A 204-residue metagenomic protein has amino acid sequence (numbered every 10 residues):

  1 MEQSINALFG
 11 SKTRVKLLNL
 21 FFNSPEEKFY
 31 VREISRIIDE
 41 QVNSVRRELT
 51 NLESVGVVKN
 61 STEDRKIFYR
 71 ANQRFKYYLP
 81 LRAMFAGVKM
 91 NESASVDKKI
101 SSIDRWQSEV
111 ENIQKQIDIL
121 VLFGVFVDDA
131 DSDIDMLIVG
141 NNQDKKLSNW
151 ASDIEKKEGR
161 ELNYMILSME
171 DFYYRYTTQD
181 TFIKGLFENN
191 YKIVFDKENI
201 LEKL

Functional and structural regions predicted by a protein language model:
E2-Q116, F126-D131, N141-L204: Catalytic core of pol beta-like nucleotidyltransferases
V121: Conserved binding/recognition cores within well-folded domains
